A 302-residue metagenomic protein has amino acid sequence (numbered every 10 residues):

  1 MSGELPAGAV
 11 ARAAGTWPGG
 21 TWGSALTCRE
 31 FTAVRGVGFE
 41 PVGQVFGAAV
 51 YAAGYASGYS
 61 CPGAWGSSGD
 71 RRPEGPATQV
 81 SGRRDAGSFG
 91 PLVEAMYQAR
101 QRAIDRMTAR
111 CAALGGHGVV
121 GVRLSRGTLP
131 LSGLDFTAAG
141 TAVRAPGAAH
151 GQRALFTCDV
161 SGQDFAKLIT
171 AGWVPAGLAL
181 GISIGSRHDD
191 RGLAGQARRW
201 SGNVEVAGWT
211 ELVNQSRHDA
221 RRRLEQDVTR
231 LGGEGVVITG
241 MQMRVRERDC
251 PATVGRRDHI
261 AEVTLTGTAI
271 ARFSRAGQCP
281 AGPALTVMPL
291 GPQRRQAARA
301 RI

Functional and structural regions predicted by a protein language model:
M1-L92, G133-W209, A252-I302: Intrinsic disorder/low-complexity detector
V34-G38, R102, T108-H117, L129-L134 (+3 more regions): Short, low-complexity cationic-aromatic patches
V45, G75, Q79-R123, A179 (+1 more regions): Short, well-ordered alpha-helical segments
G118-L129, G235-R248, A252-R257, T268-I270 (+2 more regions): Short, conserved loop-to-beta-strand elements that form functional interface hotspots
